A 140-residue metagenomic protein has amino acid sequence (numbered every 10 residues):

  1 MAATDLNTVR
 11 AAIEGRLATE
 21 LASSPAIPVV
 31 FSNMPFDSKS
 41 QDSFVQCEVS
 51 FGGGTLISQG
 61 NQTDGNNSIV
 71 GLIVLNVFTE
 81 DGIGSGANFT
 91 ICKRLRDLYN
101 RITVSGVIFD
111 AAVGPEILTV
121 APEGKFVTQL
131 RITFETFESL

Functional and structural regions predicted by a protein language model:
M1-N61, I83-G86, T90, I102: Small/polar-rich, solvent-exposed N-terminal microdomains that initiate assembly or binding
D64-V70, T79-N100: Extracellular/virion structural assembly segments
G65-D81, F126-F137: Oligomerization/assembly interface segments of phage tail-like spikes and tubes
N76-I83, V104-F109: Short C-terminal domain-edge/linker segments immediately following a structured domain
T90-L140: Acidic-leaning, charged glycine-interspersed low-complexity segments
